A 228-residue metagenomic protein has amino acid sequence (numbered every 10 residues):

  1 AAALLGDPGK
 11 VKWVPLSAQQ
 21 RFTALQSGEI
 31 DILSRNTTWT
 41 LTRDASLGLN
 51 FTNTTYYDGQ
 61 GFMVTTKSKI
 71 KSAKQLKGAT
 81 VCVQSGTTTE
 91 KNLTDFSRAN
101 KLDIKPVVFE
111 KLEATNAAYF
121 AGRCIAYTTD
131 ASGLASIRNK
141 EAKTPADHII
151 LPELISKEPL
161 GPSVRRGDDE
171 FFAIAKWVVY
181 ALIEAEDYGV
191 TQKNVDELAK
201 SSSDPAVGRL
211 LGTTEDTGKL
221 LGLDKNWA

Functional and structural regions predicted by a protein language model:
A1, S17-R21, E29, L33 (+6 more regions): Stable alpha-helical elements in mature extracytoplasmic
A1-G6, Q26-I30, K67, V81 (+5 more regions): Sec-exported extracytoplasmic/periplasmic mature domains
A1-L4, K67-I70, K74, A79-T80 (+3 more regions): Extended ligand-binding regions for polar small-molecule ligands
A1-L5, G9, S27, T38-L41 (+1 more regions): Bilobed "Venus flytrap"/periplasmic-binding protein-like clamshell domains and structurally analogous long
G6-Q75, S132-I155: Acidic, polar ligand-binding/catalytic clefts
R35, V83, T129: Redox-cofactor binding/interface segments in oxidoreductases and associated redox assembly factors
P106, P145-A146, E170-F172: A residue-level marker of the well-folded mature domains of exported/periplasmic proteins
E110-D147, P162: Extracellular/periplasmic bilobed ligand-binding domains
